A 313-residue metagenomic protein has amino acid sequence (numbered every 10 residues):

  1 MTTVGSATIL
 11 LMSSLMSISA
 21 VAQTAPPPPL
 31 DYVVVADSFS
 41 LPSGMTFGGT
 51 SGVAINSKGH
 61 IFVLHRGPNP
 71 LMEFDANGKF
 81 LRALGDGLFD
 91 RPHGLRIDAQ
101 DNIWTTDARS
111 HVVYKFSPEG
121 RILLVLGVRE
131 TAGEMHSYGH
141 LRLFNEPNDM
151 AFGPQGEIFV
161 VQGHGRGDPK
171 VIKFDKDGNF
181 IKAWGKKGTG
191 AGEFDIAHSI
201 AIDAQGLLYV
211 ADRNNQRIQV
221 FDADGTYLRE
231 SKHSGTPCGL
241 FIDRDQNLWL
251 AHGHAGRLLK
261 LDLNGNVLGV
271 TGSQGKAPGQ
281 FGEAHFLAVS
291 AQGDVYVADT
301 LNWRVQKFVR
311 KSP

Functional and structural regions predicted by a protein language model:
M1-T3: N-terminal secretory signal peptides that target proteins for export/translocation
G5-S17: Bacterial N-terminal signal peptides
I18-A22: Sec/Tat signal peptide C-region and signal peptidase I cleavage site
Q23-P313: Eukaryotic scaffold repeat domains enriched in small/polar residues
